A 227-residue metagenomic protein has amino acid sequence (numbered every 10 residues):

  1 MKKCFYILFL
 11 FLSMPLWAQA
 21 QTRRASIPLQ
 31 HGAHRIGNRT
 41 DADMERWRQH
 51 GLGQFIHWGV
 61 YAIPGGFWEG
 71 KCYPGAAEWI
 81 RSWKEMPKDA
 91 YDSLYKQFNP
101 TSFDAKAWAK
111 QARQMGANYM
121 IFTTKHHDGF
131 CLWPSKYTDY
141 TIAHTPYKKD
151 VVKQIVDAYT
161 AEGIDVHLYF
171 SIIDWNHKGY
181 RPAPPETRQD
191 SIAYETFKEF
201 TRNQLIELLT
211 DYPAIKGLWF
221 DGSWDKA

Functional and structural regions predicted by a protein language model:
M1-A25: Bacterial Sec-dependent N-terminal signal peptides
Q21-A227: Mature catalytic domains of secreted/periplasmic carbohydrate-active enzymes
